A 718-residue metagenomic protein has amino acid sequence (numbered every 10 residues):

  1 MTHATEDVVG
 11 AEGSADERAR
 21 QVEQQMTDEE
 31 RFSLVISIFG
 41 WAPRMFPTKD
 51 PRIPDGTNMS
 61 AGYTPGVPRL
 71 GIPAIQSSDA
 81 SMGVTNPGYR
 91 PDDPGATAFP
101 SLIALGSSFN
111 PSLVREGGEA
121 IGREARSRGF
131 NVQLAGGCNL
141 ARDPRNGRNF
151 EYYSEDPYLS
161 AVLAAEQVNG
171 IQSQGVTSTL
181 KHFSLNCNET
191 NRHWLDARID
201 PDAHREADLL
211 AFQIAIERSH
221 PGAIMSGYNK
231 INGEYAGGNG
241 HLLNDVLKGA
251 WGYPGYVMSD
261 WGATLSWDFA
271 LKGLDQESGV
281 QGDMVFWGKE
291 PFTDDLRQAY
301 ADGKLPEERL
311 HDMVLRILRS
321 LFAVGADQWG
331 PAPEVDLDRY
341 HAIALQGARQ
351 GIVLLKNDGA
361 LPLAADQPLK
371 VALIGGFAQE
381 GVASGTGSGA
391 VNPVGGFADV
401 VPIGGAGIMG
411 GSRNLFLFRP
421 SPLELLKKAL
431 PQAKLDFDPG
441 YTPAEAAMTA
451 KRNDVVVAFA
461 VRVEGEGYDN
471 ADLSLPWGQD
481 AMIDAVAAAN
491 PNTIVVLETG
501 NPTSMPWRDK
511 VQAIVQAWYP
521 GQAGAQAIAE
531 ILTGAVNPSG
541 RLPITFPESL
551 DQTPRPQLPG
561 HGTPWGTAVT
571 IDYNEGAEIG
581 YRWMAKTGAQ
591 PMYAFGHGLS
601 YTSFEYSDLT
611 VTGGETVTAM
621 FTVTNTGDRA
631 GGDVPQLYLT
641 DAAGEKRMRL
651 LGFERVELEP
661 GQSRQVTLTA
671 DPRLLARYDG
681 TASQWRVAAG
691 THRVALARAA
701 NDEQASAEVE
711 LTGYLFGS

Functional and structural regions predicted by a protein language model:
M1-Y678, Q684-N701, E708, L715-S718: Glycoside hydrolase catalytic-domain context in secreted enzymes
